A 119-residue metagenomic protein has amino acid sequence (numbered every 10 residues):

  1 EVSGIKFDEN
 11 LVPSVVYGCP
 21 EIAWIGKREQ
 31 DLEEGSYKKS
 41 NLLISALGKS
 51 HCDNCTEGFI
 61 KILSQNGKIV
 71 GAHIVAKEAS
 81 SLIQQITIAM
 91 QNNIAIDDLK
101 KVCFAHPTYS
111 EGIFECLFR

Functional and structural regions predicted by a protein language model:
V2-S3, G18-R28, E33-R119: Flexible, glycine-rich terminal cap/loop adjacent to redox cofactors in electron-transfer oxidoreductases
F7-Y17: N-terminal periplasmic "start-of-domain" segments of outer-membrane beta-barrel proteins
